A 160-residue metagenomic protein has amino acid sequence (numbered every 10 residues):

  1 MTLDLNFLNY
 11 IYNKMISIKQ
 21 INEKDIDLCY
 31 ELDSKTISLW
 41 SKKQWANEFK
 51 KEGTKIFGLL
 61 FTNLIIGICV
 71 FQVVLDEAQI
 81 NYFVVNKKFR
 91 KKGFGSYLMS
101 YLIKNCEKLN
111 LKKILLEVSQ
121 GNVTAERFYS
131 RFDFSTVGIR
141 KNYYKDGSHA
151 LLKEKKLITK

Functional and structural regions predicted by a protein language model:
T2-I11, H149-K160: Terminal substrate-recognition subdomain of acyl/acetyltransferases
I11, I16, Q20-K88, M99-Y101 (+3 more regions): Acetyl-CoA-dependent GNAT
N86-K92, Q120-N122: Active-site acidic-Proline motif in GNAT/NAT acetyltransferases
K92, L109-K112: Short coil/turn segments at alpha/beta junctions that flank glycine-rich nucleotide-binding fingerprints
G95, M99, N122-A125, N142-G147: Short glycine/proline-centered loop/turn elements that form peptide/ligand docking sites
L102-C106, I114, A125: Short hydrophobic clusters on alpha-helical segments that form packing/core surfaces in small helical domains
K113, S119, E154-L157: Conserved catalytic core of the tyrosine transesterase superfamily
L115-E117, S130-L151: Conserved catalytic-core motifs of GNAT/GCN5-like acyltransferases
